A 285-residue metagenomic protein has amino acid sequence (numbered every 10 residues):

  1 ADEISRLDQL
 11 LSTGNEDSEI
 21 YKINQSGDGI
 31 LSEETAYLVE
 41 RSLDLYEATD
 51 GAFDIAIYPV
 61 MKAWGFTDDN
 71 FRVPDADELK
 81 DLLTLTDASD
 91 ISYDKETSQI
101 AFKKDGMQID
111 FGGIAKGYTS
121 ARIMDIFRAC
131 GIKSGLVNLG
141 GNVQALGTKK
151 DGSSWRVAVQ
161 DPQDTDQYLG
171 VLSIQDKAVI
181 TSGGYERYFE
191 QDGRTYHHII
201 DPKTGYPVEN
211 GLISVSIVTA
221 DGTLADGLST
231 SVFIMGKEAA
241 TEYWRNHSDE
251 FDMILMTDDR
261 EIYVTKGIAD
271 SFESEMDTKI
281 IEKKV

Functional and structural regions predicted by a protein language model:
A1-V285: Mature catalytic core of soluble alpha/beta enzymes
